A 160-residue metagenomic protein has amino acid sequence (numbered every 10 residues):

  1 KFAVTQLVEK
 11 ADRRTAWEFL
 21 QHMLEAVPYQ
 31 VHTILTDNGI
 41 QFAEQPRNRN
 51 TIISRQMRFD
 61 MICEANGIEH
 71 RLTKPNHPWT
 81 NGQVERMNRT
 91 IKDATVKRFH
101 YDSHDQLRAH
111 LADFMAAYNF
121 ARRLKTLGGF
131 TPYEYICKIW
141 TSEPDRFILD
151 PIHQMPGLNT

Functional and structural regions predicted by a protein language model:
F2-A112, A116: RNase H-like DDE/DDD metal-dependent nuclease/strand-transfer catalytic core used by mobile genetic elements
N66-I68, R89-T160: C-terminal domain-tail junction helix/linker
